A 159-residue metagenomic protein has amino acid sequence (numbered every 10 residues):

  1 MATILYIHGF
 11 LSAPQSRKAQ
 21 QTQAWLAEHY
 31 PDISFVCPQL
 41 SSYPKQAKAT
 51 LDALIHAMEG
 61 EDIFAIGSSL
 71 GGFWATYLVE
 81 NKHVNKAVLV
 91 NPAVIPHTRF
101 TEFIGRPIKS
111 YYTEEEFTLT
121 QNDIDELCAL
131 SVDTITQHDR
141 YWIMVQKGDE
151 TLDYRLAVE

Functional and structural regions predicted by a protein language model:
M1-A2, G60-I63, N85, D139-R140: Short coil/turn segments at beta-strand junctions that form active-site/ligand-binding loops
A2-E61: Active-site catalytic motif of lipid deacylating hydrolases and related acyltransferases
Y6-F10, I66, M144-Q146: Short hydrophobic segments within beta-strands
S12, G72, V94: Active-site micro-motifs of SAM-dependent methyltransferase domains
A19, Q23, A75, A157-V158: Short, highly selective alpha-helical patches that border small-molecule cofactor pockets in redox/cofactor-processing
I66-A75: Gly/Ala-rich beta-loop-alpha elbow adjacent to hydrolase catalytic centers
L78-K82: Aromatic pocket-lining residues of Rossmann-like dinucleotide-binding sites
N85-E159: The alpha/beta-hydrolase serine catalytic core
